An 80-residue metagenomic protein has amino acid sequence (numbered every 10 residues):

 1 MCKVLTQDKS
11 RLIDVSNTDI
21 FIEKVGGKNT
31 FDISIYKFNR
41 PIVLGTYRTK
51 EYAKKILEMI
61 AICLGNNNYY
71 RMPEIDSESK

Functional and structural regions predicted by a protein language model:
M1-K80: Eukaryotic intrinsically disordered, low-complexity regulatory linkers and tails enriched in Ser/Thr/Pro
